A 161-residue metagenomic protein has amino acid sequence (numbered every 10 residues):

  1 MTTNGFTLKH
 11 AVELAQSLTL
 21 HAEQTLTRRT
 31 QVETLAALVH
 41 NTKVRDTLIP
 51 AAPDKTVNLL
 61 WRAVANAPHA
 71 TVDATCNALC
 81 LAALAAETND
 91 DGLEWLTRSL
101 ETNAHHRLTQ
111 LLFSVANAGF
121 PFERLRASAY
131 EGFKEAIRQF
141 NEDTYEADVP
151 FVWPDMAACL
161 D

Functional and structural regions predicted by a protein language model:
M1-D161: Charged, compositionally biased boundary regions
